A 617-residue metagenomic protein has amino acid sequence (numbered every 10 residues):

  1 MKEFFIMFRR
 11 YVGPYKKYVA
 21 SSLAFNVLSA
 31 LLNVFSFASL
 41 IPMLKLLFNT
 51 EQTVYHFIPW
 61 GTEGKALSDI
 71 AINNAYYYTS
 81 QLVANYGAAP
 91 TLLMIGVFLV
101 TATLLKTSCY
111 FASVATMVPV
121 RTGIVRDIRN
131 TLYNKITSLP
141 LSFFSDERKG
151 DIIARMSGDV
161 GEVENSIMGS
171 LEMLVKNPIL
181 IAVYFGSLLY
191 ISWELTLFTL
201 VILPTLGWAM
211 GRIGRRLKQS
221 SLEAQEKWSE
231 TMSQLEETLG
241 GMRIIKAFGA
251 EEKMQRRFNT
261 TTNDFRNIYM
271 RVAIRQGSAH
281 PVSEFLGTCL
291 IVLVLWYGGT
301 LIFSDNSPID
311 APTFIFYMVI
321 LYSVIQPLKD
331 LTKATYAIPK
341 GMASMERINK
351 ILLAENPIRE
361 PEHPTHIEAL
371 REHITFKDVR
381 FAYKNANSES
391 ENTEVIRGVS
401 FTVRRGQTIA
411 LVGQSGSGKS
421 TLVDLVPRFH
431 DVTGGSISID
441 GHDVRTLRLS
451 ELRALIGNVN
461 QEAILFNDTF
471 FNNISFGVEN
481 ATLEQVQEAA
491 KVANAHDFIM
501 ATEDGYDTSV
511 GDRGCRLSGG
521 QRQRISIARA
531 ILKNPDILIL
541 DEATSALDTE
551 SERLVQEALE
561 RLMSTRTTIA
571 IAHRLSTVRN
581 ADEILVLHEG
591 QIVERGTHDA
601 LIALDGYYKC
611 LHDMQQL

Functional and structural regions predicted by a protein language model:
M1-A38, L46-L99, L105, A112-M117 (+12 more regions): Membrane-integrated ABC transporters
S21-L28, E172-E223, W296-I309, Q326: Transmembrane helices of ABC transporter permease
L99-K106, Y110, L203-G211, Q276-L290 (+1 more regions): Hydrophobic alpha-helical segments in the permease module
C109, S113, S157-I202, S278 (+2 more regions): Hydrophobic alpha-helical transmembrane segments of ABC transporter permease domains
L132, I136, I245, I348 (+1 more regions): Helix-loop junctions and hydrophobic alpha-helical segments within the transmembrane domains of large membrane
E147-G150, E223-R271, H363-T365: Loop segments that connect adjacent transmembrane helices in multi-pass transporters
K246-A250, I274, S283, G287 (+1 more regions): Cytosolic ends of transmembrane helices, especially the final helix of ABC transmembrane type-1 domains
P361, I367-L617: ABC-type nucleotide-binding domain
